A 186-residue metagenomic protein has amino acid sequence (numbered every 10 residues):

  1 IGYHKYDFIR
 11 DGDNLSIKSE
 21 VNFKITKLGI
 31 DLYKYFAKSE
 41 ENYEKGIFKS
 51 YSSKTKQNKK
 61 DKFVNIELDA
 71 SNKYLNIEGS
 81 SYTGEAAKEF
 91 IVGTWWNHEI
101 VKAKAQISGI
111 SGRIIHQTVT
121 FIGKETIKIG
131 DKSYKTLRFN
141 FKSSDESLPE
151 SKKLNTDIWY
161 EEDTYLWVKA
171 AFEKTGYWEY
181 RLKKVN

Functional and structural regions predicted by a protein language model:
I1-A70, W96-N186: Acidic, serine/threonine-rich low-complexity disordered tracts
N72-F90: Acidic/charged, solvent-exposed loop-and-adjacent secondary-structure segments enriched in E/D, K/R, S/T, and G/P
